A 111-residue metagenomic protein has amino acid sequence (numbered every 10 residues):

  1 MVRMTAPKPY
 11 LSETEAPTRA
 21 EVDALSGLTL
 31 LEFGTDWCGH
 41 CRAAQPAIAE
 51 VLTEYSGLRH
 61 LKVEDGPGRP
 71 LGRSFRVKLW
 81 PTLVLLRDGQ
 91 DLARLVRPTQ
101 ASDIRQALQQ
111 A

Functional and structural regions predicted by a protein language model:
M1-L28: N-terminal leader/targeting and pre-domain segments
P17-E21, P67-L71, D103: Short acidic active-site motifs
F33, S56-P70: Thiol-based oxidoreductase modules, predominantly thioredoxin-like and allied folds used for disulfide exchange
G34-W37, L79: Short pre-active-site segment immediately N-terminal to redox-active cysteine/selenocysteine motifs in thiol-based
C38-C41, L83: The canonical Cys-X-X-Cys-His
H40-E54: Typically the conserved alpha-helix immediately C-terminal to a functionally engaged Cys/Sec in thioredoxin-like
S74-K78: A short glycine-leucine-enriched loop at secondary-structure breakpoints that most characteristically corresponds
L79, V84-A111: Non-catalytic, surface beta->alpha helical segment in thiol-disulfide oxidoreductase systems
